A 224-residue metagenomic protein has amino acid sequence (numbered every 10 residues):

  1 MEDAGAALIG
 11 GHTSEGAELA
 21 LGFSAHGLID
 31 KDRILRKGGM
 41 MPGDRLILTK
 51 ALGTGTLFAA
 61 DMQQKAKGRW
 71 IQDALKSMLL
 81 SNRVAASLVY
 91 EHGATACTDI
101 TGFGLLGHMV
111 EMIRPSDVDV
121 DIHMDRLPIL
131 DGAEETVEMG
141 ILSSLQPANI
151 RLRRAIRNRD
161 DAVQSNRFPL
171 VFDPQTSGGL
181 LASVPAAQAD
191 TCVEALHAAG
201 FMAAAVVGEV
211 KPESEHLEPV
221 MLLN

Functional and structural regions predicted by a protein language model:
M1-N224: Helix-biased detector of long, well-ordered alpha-helical tracts
